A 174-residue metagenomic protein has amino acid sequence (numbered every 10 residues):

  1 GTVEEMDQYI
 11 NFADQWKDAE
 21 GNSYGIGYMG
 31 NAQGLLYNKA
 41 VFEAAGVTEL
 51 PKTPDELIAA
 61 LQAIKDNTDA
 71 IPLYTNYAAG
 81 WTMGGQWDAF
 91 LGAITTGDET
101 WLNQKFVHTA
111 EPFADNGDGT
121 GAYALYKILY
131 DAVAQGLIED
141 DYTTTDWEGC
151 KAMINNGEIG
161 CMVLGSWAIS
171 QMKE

Functional and structural regions predicted by a protein language model:
G1-A32, G97: Hinge/lid segment of periplasmic solute-binding proteins
G1-Q8, A93-A124, E174: Short, solvent-exposed loop/beta-turn-alpha elements that line the ligand-binding surface or hinge of extracytoplasmic
G1-Y9, A40-K52, M153, G160-C161 (+1 more regions): Extracytoplasmic "Venus flytrap"/periplasmic binding protein-like
E20-N22, D69-A70, M172-E174: Ligand-binding "clamshell"
Y24-G25, D66-A78: Bilobed periplasmic-binding protein-like "clamshell/Venus-flytrap" ligand-binding domains
Q33-Y37: Short glycine- and hydrophobic/aromatic-rich loop-to-beta-strand nucleating segment in the catalytic cores
L61-A63, F106-Y142: Glycine-centered hinge/linker elements that transmit conformational signals in sensory and ligand-binding systems
Q86, K127-E174: Extracytoplasmic/periplasmic substrate-binding proteins
